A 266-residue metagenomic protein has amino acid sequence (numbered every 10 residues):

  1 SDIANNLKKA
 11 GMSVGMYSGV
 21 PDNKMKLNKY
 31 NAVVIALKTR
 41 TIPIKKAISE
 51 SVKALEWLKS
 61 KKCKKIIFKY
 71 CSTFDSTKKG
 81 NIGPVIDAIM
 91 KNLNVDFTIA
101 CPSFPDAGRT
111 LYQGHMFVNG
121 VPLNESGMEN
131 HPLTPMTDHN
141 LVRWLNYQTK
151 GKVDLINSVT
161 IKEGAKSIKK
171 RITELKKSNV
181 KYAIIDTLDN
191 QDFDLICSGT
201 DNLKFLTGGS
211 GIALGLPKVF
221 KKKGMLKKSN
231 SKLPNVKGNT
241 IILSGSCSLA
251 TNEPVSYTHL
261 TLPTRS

Functional and structural regions predicted by a protein language model:
S1-K26: N-terminal basic/disordered segments at the start of proteins
A4, V14, K53, C63-K69 (+3 more regions): Hydrophobic alpha/beta core scaffold segments
N5-A10, V52, F117, C197-L203 (+2 more regions): Short, solvent-exposed amphipathic alpha-helical segments in soluble enzyme and RNA/protein-processing domains
S13-G15, N31, A47, L55-F193: Cap/lid and interdomain-hinge subdomains that line or gate substrate/regulatory clefts in soluble alpha/beta enzymes
V20, T39, S72-F74, F104-D106 (+3 more regions): Active-site-proximal loop/turn and secondary-structure-junction residues that shape catalytic pockets, frequently
A32-K45: Short, structured active-site "lid" loops
N202-S256: Acidic, glycine-rich loop-and-beta core segments that form the ion-binding/anion-interacting portion of active sites
T258-T264: Conserved small/polar residues in nucleotide/adenosyl-binding loops
